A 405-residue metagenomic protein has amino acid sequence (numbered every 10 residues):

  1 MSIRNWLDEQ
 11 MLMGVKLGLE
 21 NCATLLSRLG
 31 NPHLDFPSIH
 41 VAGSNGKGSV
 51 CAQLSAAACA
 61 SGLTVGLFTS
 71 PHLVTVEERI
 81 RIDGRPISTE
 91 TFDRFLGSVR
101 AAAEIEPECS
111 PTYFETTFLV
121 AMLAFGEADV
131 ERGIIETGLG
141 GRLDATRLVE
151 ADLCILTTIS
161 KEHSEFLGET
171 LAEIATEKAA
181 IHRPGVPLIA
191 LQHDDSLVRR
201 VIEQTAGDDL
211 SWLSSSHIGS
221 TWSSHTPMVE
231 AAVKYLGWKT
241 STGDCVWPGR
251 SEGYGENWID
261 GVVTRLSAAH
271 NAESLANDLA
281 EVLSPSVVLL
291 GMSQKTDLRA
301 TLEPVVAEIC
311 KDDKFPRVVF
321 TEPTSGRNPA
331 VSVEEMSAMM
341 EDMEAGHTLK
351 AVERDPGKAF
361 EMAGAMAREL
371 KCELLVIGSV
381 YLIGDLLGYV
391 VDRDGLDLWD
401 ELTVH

Functional and structural regions predicted by a protein language model:
M1-N45, S49-T64, L73-V74, A190: N-terminal leader/targeting and accessory segments in enzymes
L7, S44, V65, I134 (+8 more regions): Residue-level signal for inorganic ion chemistry
L19, A23-L34, A60-V149, E165-L167 (+2 more regions): ATP-dependent carboxylate-amine ligase catalytic core
L54, L139-D152, L387-V390: Short Gly/Thr/Asp-enriched flexible loops that form oxyanion-binding sites at enzyme active sites
C109, A128-E136, A151-G243: Acidic, Mg2+-coordinating active-site environments of NTP-dependent enzymes
R132, A145-R147, A151-I155, S160-H163 (+1 more regions): Nucleotide phosphate-binding/pyrophosphate-handling subdomain across enzymes that bind or process nucleotide phosphates
D195-S211, G261-T264, P304-E373: C-terminal helical cap/extension that packs against the catalytic core of soluble nucleotide-cofactor enzymes
P323-G326, G395-H405: Short, flexible loop segments at boundaries between secondary-structure elements
